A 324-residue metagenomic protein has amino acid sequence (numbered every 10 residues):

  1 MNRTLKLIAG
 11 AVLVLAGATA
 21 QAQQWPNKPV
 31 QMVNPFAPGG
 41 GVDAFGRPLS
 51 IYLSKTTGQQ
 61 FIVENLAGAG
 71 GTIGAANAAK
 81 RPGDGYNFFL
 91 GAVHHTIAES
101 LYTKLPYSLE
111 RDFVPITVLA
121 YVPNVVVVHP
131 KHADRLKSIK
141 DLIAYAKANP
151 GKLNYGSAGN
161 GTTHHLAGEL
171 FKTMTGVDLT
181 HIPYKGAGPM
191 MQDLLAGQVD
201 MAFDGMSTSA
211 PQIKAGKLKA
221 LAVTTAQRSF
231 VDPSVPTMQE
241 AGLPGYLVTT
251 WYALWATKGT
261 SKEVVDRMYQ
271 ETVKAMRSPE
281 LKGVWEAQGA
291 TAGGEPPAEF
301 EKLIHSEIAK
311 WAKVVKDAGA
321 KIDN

Functional and structural regions predicted by a protein language model:
M1-A9: Bacterial N-terminal signal peptides that target proteins for export
G17-T19: N-terminal signal peptide c-region/cleavage motif recognized by signal peptidases
A22-R111, K152, N160, G176-G205 (+4 more regions): N-terminal (or domain-start) structured segment
N27-P29, M174-V177, K214, E240 (+1 more regions): An extracytoplasmic/periplasmic, membrane-proximal ligand-sensing/linker region
K80-Y86, S100-P189, M238, W251-V284: Hinge/capping helix and adjacent helix->loop/strand transition within the periplasmic-binding protein
H95-K104, H165, L170-M174, D200-V235: A ligand-binding cleft/hinge motif common to bilobed small-molecule-binding domains
Y121, S209-R277, S306-A309, D323: C-terminal lobe and pocket-closing loops of periplasmic/extracytoplasmic Venus-flytrap solute-binding proteins
